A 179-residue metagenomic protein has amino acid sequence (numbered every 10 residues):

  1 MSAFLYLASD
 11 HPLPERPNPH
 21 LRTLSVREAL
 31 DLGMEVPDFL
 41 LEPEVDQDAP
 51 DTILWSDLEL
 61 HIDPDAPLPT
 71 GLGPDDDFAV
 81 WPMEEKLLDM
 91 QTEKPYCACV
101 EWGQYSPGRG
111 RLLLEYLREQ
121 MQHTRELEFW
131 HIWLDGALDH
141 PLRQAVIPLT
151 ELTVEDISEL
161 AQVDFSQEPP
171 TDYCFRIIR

Functional and structural regions predicted by a protein language model:
M1-R179: Structured alpha/beta or helical-core interaction and ligand-binding surfaces enriched in interleaved
